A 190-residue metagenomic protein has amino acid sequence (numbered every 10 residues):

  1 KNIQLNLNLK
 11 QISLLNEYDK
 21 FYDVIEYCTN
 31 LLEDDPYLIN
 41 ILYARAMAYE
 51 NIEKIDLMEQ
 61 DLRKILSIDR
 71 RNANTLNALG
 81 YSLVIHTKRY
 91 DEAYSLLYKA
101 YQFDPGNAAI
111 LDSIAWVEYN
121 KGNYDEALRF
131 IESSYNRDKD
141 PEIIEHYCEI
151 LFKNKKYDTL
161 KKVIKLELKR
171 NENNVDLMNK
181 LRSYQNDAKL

Functional and structural regions predicted by a protein language model:
K1, D34, I68, F103 (+2 more regions): Structural marker of alpha-solenoid helical repeat scaffolds
N2-Q4, L38, N72, N107 (+2 more regions): Residue-level recognition of tetratricopeptide repeat
L7, I41, T75, I110 (+2 more regions): TPR alpha-solenoid repeat register
S13, M47, Y81-S82, W116 (+2 more regions): Residue-level recognition of tetratricopeptide repeat
E17, N51, I85-H86, N120 (+2 more regions): Register position in tetratricopeptide repeats
N30-L31, K64-I65, K99-A100, S133-S134 (+1 more regions): Canonical positions in the second alpha-helix
